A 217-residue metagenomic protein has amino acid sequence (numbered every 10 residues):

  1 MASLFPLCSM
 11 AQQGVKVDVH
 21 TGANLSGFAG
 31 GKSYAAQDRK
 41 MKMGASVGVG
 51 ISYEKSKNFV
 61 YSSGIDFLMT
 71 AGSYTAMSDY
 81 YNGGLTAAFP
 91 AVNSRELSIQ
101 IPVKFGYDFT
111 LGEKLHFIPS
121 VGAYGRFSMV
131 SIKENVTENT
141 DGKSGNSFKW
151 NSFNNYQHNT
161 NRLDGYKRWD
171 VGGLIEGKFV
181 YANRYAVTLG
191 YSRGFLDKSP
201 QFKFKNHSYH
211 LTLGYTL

Functional and structural regions predicted by a protein language model:
M1-H20, L115, L213-L217: Bacterial Sec-dependent N-terminal signal peptides
A11-V15, S56-N58, T110-H116, I132: Short loop/turn motifs that connect adjacent beta-strands in outer-membrane beta-barrel proteins
V19-T21, S63-I65, V103, P119-A123 (+3 more regions): Membrane-embedded beta-strand positions of outer-membrane beta-barrel proteins
A23-G27, F67-A71, L97, F109 (+3 more regions): Transmembrane beta-strands of outer-membrane beta-barrel pores
N24, K205-L217: Outer-membrane beta-barrel "beta-signal"
F28-K42, T70-S98, S128-D170, F202-F204: Extracellular/periplasm-exposed beta-strand and loop segments of Gram-negative cell-envelope proteins, dominated by
M43-V49, I99-V103, V171-G177, H207-L211: Hydrophobic, lipid-facing positions within transmembrane beta-strands of outer-membrane proteins
N58-Y61, L115, N183-L189: Repeated loop/turn-to-beta-strand initiation elements of outer-membrane beta-barrel proteins
